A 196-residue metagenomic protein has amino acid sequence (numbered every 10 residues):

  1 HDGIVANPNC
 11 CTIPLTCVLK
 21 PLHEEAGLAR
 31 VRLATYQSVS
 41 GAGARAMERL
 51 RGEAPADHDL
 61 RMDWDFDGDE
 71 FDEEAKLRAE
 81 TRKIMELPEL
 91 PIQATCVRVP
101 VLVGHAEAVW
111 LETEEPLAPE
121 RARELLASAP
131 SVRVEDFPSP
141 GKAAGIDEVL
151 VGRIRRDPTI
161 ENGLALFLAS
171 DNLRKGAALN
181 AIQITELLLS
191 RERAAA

Functional and structural regions predicted by a protein language model:
H1-A34, S40-R49: Glycine-/Pro-rich loop/turn segments that contact NAD(P) or position catalytic residues in Rossmann-like domains
G3-P14, D69-A75, L173-N180: A glycine-rich, Thr/Ser-enriched phosphate-binding loop motif common to dinucleotide/cofactor-binding enzymes
A6, D65, A169: Conserved short-loop catalytic and cofactor-binding motifs
N9, T113, L168, N172: Conserved residues at beta->alpha junctions
T16-H23, R78-R82, R123, G152 (+1 more regions): Predominant activation on well-ordered alpha-helical scaffold segments within soluble catalytic domains
R30-T35, V39-L166: C-terminal substrate-binding/catalytic lobe of Rossmann-fold NAD(P)-dependent oxidoreductases
E148-L150, R155-A196: NAD(P)-dependent Rossmann-like dehydrogenase/reductase catalytic/cofactor-binding core
